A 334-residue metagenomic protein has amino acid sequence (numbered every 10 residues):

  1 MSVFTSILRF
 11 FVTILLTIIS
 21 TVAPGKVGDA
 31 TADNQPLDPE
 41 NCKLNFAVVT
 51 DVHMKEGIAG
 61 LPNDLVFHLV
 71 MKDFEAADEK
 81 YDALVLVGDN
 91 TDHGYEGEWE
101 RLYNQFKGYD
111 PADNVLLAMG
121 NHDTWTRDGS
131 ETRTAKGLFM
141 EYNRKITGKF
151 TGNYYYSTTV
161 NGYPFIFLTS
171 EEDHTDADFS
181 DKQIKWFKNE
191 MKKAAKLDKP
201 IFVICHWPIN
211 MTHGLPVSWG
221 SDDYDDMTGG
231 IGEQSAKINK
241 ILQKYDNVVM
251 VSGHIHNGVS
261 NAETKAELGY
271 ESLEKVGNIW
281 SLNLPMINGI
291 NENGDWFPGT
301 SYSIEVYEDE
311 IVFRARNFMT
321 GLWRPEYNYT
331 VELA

Functional and structural regions predicted by a protein language model:
S6-P24: Sec-dependent N-terminal signal peptides of Gram-positive bacterial secreted proteins and lipoproteins
G25-W99: N-terminal active-site segment of His-dependent metallophosphoesterases
V48-T50, L84-D89, V115-N121, V203-C205 (+3 more regions): Active-site neighborhood of phospho(di)ester-bond hydrolases with catalytic His/Asp-centered motifs
V52-K55, N90-H93, N121-T126, E171-H174 (+4 more regions): Solvent-exposed loop/turn segments at secondary-structure junctions within structured extracellular/periplasmic domains
K55-I58, N90-T91, T169-F179, S221-D226: Surface-exposed cleft-lining segments at the edges of enzyme active sites
E96-L197, K237-I238, Q243-K244, S260-G289 (+2 more regions): Extended active-site neighborhood of metal-dependent phosphoesterases/phosphodiesterases
D178-S180, A194-S252, S260-K265: Active-site-proximal segments of metal-dependent phosphoesterases and phosphodiesterases across multiple
E308-A334: Acidic, His/Gly-rich catalytic cores of divalent-metal-dependent hydrolytic chemistry
